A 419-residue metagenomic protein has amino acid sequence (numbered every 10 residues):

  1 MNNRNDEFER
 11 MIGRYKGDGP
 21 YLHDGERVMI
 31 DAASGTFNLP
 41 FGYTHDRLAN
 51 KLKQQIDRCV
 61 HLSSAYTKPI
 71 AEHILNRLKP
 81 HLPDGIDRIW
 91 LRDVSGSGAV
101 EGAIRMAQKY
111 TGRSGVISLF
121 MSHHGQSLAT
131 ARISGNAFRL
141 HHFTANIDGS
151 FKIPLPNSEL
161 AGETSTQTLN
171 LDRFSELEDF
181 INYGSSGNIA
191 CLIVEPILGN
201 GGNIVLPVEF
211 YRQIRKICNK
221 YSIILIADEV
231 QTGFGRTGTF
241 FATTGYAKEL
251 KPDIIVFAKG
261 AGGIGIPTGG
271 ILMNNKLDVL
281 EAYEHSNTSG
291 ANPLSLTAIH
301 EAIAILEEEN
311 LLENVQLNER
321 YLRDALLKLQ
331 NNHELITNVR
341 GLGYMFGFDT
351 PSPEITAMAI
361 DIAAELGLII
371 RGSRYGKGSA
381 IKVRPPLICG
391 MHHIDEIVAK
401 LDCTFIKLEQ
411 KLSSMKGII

Functional and structural regions predicted by a protein language model:
M1-I419: Conserved N-terminal phosphate-binding loop of PLP-dependent enzymes in the Aspartate aminotransferase
